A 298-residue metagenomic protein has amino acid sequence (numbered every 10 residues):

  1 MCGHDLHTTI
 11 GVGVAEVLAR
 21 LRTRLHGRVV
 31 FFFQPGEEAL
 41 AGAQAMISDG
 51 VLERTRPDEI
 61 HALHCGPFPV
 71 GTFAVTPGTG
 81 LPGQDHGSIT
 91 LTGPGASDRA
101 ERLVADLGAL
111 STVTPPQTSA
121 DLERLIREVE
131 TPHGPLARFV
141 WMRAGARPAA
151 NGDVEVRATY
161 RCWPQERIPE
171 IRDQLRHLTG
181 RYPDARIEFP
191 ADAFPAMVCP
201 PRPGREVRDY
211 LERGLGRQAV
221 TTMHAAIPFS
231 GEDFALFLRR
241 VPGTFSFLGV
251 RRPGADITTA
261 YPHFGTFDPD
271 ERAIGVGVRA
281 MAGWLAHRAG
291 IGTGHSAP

Functional and structural regions predicted by a protein language model:
H4-H7, H64, D256-H263: Histidine-centered active-site/metal-ligand motif
L6-T79: Acidic/histidine-rich catalytic neighborhood of metal-dependent amide-processing enzymes
A19-R22, G50, L107-T118, L175-P183 (+3 more regions): Structural signal for hydrophobic packing residues in well-ordered secondary-structure cores of soluble enzyme domains
P57-M197: Midchain, well-structured core segments that form catalytic/ion-binding scaffolds
S97-V113, Q117, H177, L248-P298: His/Asp/Glu-rich mid-to-C-terminal helical/loop segments that flank catalytic regions of hydrolases
G108-A137, F194-V250: Active-site-adjacent substrate-binding region of metalloamidase/peptidase-like peptide-processing proteins
R161, E232-A235, Y261: C-terminal accessory domains and tails appended to enzymatic cores
